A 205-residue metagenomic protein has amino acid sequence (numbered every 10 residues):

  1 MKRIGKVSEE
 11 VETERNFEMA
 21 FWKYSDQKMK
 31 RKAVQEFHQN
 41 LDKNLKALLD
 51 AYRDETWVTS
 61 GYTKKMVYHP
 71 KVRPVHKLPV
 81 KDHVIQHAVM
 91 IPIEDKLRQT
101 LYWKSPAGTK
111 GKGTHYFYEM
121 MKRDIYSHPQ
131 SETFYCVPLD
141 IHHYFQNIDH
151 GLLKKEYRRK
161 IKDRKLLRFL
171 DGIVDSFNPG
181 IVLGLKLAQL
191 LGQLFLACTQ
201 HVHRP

Functional and structural regions predicted by a protein language model:
M1-K46: Non-catalytic, polymerase-adjacent accessory regions of viral genome-replication enzymes
R3-V7, M90-D149: Active-site-proximal segment of RNA-dependent polymerases
G5, R15-E18, D42, K46 (+6 more regions): Non-catalytic, well-ordered alpha-helical scaffold segments
K23-Q35, K65-H76, Y102-K104: Glycine-/proline-rich flexible loop or hinge segments
V34, H38, A107, G111 (+3 more regions): Conserved phosphate/pyrophosphate-binding and hydrolysis machinery centered on Walker-type P-loop NTPases, extending
D50-K71, V84, K162-S176: Reverse-transcriptase-like RNA-dependent polymerase core
A51, E119, D124-P205: Conserved polymerase palm-domain catalytic core
V72-Y102, N178-R204: Conserved pre-motif C helix in the palm subdomain of viral-like polymerases
